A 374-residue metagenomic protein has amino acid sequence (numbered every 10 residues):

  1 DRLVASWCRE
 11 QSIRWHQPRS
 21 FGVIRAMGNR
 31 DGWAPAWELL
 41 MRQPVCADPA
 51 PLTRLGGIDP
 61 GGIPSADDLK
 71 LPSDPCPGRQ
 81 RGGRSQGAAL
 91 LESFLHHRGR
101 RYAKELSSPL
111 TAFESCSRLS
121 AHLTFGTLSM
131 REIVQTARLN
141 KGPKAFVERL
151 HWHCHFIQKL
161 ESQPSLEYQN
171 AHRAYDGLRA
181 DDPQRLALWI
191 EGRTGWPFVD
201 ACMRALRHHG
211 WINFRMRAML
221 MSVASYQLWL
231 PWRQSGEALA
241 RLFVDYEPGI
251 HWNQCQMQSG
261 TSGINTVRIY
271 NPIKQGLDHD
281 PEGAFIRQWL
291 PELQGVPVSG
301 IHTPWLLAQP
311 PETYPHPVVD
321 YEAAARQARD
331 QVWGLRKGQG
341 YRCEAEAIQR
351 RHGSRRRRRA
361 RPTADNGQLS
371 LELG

Functional and structural regions predicted by a protein language model:
D1-V4: N-terminal Rossmann-like or analogous alpha/beta NTP/dinucleotide-binding catalytic cores that position adenine
S6-Y175, D280, A284-G374: Glycine/tryptophan-enriched, flexible segments
A112-S299: Active-site-proximal binding-pocket segments
